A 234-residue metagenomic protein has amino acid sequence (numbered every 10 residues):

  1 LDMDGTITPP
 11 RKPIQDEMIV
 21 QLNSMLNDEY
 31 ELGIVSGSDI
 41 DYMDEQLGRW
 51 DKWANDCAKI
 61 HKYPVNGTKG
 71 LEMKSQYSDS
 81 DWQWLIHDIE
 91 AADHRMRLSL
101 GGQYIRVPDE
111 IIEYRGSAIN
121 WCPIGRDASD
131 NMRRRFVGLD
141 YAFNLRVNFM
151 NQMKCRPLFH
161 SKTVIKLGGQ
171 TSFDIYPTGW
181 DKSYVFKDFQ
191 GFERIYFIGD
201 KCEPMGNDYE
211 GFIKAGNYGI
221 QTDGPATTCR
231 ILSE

Functional and structural regions predicted by a protein language model:
L1-D4, V65-G70, R115-G116, W121-R126: Short loop/turn segments at strand-loop or loop-helix junctions that form parts of catalytic or ligand-binding pockets
L1-P13, I34, F186, D208: Asp-based phosphoryl-transfer active-site loop
P10-R11, M43-E45, N131, N207-Y209: Short glycine-/acidic-enriched loop or helix-start segments at secondary-structure transitions that form or flank
K12-E110: Active-site phosphate-binding/coordination module
I14-Q15, Y176-E234: Mg2+-dependent phosphoryl-transfer enzymes with acidic/Ser/Thr/Gly-rich catalytic loops
S38, G116, D223-A226: Short beta->alpha linker loops
D39, G70, G125-A128, C202: Short, glycine/serine-rich, charged loops/turns that create anion-binding and catalytic segments at active sites
S99-Y196: Conserved acidic, metal-coordinating active-site core of Asp-based, Mg2+-dependent phosphoryl-transfer enzymes
